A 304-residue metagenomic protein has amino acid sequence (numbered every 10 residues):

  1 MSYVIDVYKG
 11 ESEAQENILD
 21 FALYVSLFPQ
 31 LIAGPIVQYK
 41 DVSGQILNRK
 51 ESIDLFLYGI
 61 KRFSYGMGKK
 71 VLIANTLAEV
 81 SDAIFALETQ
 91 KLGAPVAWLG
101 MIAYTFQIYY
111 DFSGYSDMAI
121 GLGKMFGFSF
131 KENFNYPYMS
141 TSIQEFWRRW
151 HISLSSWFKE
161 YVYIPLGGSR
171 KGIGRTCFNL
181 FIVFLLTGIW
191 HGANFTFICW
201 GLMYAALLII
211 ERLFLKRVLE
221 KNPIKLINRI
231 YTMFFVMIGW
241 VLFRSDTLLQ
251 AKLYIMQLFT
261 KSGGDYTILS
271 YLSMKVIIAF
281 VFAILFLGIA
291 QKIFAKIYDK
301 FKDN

Functional and structural regions predicted by a protein language model:
M1-A283, Q291-N304: Membrane-embedded transmembrane alpha-helical bundles that form the catalytic cores of multi-pass lipid-modifying
